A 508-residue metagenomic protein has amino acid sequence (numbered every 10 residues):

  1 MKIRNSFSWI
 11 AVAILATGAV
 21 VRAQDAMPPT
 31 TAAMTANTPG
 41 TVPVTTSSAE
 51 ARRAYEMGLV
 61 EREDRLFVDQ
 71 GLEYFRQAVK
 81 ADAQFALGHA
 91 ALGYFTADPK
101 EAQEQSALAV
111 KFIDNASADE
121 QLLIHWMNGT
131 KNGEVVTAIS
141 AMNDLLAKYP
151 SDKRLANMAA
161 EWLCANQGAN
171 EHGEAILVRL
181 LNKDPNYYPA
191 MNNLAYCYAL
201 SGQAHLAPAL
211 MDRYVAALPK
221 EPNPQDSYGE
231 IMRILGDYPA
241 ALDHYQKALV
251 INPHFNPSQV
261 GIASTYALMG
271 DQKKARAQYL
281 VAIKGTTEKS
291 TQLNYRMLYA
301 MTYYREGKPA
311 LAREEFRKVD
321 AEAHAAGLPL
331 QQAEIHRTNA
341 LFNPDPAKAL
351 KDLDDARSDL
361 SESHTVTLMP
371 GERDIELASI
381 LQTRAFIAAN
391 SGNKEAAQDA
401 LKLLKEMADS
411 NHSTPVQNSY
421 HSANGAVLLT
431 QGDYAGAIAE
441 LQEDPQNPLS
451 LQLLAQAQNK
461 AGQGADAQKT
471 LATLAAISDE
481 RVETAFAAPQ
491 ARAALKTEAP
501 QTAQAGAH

Functional and structural regions predicted by a protein language model:
S47-Q77, A81, Q121-S140, D144 (+4 more regions): Alpha-helical segment of the N-proximal tetratricopeptide repeat
E50, F85, D152-K153, Y187 (+5 more regions): Residue-level recognition of tetratricopeptide repeat
R62-E63, A97, T130, C164-A165 (+7 more regions): Position-specific recognition of the canonical hydrophobic site in helix A of tetratricopeptide repeat
Q77-K80, V110-D114, L146-A147, R179-N182 (+9 more regions): Conserved structural position within tetratricopeptide repeats
G88, L155-A156, A190, P224 (+5 more regions): TPR alpha-solenoid repeat register
A91, M158-A159, N193, S227 (+5 more regions): Canonical tetratricopeptide repeat
